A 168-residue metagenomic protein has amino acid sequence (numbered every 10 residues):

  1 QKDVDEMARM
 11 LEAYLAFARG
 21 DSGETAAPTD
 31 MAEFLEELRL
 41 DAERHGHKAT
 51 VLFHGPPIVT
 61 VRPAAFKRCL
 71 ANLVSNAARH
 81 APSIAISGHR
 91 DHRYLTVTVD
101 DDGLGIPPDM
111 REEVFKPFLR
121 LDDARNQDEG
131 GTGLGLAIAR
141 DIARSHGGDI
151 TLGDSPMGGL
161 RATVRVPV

Functional and structural regions predicted by a protein language model:
G20-E24, I58-V61: Conserved micro-motifs of the catalytic ATP-binding
K48-I58, H92, M157: Conserved catalytic submotifs in the C-terminal HATPase_c
S83-R93: Short beta-strand/loop element within the Bergerat-fold HATPase_c
D101: Acidic ATP/Mg2+-coordinating residue in the GHKL
I106-L119: Short conserved segment of the HATPase_c
G130, G135, A139: Short alpha-helical Gxxx[C/S/T] motif in the catalytic ATP-binding
